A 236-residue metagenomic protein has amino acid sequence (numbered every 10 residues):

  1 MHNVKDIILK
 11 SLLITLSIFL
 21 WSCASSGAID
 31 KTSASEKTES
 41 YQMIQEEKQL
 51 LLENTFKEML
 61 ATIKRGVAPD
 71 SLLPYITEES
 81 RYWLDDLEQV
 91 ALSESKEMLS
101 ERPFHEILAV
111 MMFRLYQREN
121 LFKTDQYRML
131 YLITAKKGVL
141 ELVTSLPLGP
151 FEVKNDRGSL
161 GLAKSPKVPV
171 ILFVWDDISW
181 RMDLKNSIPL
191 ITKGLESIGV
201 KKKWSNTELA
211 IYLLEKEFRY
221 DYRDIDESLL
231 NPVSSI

Functional and structural regions predicted by a protein language model:
H2-L12: Bacterial N-terminal signal peptides that target proteins for export
S11, T15, I63, D70 (+8 more regions): Short, flexible helical or helix-coil boundary motifs
I14, K37-E39, G149-P150: A short alpha-helix capping/helix-coil boundary motif
W21-S22: C-terminal motif of bacterial Sec signal peptides marking the signal peptidase cleavage site
S25-D70, P74, E78-D85, D226-L229: Short, low-complexity N-terminal intrinsically disordered segments enriched in polar/charged residues
E46, E53, P69-L148: Short solvent-exposed beta->alpha transition segments
G138, V143-D177, R181-I236: Low-complexity, intrinsically disordered terminal/linker segments enriched in charged and Gly/Pro repeats
